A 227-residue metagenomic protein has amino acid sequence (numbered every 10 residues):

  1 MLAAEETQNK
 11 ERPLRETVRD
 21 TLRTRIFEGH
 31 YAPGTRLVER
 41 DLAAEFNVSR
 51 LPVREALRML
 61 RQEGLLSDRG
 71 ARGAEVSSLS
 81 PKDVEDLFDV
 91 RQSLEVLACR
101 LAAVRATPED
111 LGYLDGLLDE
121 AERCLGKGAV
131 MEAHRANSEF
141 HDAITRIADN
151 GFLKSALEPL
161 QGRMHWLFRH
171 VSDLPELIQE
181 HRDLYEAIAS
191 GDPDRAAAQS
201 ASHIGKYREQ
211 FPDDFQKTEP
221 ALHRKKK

Functional and structural regions predicted by a protein language model:
M1-V104, R208, P212-K227: Short linear motifs at protein or domain termini
P13, L111-G112, L174-P175: Short helix-capping and inter-helix turn/linker motifs at the boundaries of alpha-helical repeat units
I26, A102, L125, I188-G191: Hydrophobic residues in alpha-helical segments
E45, V171-K227: C-terminal regulatory/effector modules of DNA-binding transcriptional regulators
A71, L94, G116, E176-Q179: Alpha-helix N-cap/N′ positions at the starts of helices
L87, P108-R169, Q179-A187, R195-K206: Conserved amphipathic alpha-helical segments that form helical-bundle/coiled-coil interaction surfaces
E95, N137, D192: Acidic active-site catalytic centers that drive phospho-/nucleotidyl reactions and related ester hydrolyses
